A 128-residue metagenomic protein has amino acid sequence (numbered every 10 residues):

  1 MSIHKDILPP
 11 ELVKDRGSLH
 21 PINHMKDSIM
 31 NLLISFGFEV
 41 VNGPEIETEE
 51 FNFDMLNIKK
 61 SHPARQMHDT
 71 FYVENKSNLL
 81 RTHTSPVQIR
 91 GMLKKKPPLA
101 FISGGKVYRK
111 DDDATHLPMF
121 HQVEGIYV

Functional and structural regions predicted by a protein language model:
M1-V128: TRNA-recognition modules of translation machinery and tRNA-sensing kinases, especially anticodon-binding
